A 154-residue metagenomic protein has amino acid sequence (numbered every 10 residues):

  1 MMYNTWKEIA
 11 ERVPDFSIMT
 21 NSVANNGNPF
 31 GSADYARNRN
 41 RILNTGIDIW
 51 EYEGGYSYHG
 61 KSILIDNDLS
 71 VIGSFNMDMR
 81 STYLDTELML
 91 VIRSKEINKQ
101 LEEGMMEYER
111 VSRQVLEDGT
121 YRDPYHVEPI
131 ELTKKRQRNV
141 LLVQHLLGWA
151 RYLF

Functional and structural regions predicted by a protein language model:
M2-F154: PLD/PLD-like phosphodiesterase catalytic module centered on the HKD motif
